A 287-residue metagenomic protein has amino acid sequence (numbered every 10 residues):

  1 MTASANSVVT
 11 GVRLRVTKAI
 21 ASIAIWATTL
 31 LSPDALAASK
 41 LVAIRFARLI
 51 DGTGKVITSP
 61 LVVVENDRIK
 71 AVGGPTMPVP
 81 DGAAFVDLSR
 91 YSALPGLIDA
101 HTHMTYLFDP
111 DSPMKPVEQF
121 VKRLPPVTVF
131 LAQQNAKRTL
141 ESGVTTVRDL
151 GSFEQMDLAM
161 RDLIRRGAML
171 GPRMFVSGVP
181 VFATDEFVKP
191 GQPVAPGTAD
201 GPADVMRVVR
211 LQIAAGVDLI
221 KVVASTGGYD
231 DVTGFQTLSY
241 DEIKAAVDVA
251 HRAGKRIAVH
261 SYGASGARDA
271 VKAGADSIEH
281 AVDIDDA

Functional and structural regions predicted by a protein language model:
M1-T17: N-terminal secretory signal peptides that target proteins for export/translocation
S32-P33: N-terminal signal peptide c-region/cleavage motif recognized by signal peptidases
A47, V62, D67, R90 (+8 more regions): Divalent metal-coordination and catalytic microenvironments
L49, T53-L94: Histidine-rich, glycine-flanked metal-binding segment
Y91-L163, D241, G266, K272-A273: Metal-associated gating/positioning segment near the N- to mid-region
E118-F130, P190-R207, R256: Active-site mouth loops of central-metabolism enzymes
L131-D157, G171-V179, V217-D230, R256 (+1 more regions): Divalent metal-dependent hydrolysis catalytic cores, especially in the metallo-beta-lactamase
T184, V223-A287: Active-site core of metal-dependent hydrolases
